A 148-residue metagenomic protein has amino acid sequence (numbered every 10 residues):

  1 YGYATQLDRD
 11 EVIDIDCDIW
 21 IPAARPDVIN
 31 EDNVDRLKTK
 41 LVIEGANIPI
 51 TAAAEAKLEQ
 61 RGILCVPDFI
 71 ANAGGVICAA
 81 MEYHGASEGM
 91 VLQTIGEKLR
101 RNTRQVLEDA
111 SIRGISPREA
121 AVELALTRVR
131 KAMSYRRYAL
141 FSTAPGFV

Functional and structural regions predicted by a protein language model:
Y1-D32: A structured beta-alpha segment of the ubiquitous adenosine-cofactor-binding alpha/beta core
A23, D35-V148: Adenosine-phosphate binding glycine-rich loop
